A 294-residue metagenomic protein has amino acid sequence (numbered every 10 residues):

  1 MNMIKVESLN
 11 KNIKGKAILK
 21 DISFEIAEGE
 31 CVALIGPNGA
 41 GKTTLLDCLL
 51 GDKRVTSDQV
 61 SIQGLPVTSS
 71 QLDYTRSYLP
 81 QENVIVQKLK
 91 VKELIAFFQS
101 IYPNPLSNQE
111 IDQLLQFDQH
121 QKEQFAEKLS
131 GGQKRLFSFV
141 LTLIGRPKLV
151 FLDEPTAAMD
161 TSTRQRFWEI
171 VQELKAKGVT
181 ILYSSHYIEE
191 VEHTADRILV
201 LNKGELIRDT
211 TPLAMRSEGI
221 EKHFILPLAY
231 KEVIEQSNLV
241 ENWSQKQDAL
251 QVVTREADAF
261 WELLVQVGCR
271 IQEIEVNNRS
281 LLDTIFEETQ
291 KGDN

Functional and structural regions predicted by a protein language model:
I35-P37: The feature captures the beta-strand-to-loop junction immediately N-terminal to the Walker
G51, S57-Y74: Conserved ABC transporter NBD signature motif
F125-L129: Conserved ABC ATPase signature
V150-E154: Catalytic Walker B motif of ABC-type/P-loop ATPase nucleotide-binding domains
W168-V252: ABC transporter nucleotide-binding domain
E221-N294: Short, charged/small-residue-rich alpha-helical element at the C-terminal edge of ABC transporter nucleotide-binding
